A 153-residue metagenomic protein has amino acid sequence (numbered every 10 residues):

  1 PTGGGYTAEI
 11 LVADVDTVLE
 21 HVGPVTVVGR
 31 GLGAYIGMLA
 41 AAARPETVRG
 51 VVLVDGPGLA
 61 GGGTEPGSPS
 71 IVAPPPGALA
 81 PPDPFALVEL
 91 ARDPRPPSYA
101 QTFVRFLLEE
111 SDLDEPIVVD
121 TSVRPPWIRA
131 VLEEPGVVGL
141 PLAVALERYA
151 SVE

Functional and structural regions predicted by a protein language model:
P1-V28, E153: Active-site loop/oxyanion-hole signature of alpha/beta-hydrolase fold enzymes
T2-G4, G62-G67, V131: Short aromatic-enriched loop/helix-cap "lid" or pocket-rim segments at secondary-structure transitions that line
G5-E9, R44-P45, S68-I71, P135-V137: Glycine-rich, phosphate-binding/catalytic loops in enzymes
A13, M38-L39, T102-L107: A generic local structural motif
H21, A43, T47, E110-L113 (+1 more regions): Alpha-helix C-cap/termination motif
P24-G61: Conserved hydrolase catalytic core segment
T64-A91: A catalytic-pocket lid/entrance helix-loop region that shapes and gates access to the active site across common
D83-E153: Conserved serine/cysteine hydrolase catalytic core
